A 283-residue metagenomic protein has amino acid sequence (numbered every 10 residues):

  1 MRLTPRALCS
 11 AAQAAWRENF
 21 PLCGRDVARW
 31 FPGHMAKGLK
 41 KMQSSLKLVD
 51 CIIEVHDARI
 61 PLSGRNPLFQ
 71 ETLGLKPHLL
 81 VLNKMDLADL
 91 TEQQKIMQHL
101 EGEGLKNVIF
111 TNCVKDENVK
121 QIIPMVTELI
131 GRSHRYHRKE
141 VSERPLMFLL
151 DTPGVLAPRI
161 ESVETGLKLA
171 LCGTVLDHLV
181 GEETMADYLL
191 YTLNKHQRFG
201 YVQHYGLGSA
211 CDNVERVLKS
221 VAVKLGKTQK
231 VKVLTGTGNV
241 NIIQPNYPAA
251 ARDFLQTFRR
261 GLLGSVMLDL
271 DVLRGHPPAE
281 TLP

Functional and structural regions predicted by a protein language model:
R2-I52, R59-L79, M85, T91 (+3 more regions): Helix-rich effector regions associated with P-loop NTPase G domains
P77-L79, M85-E140, P245: Canonical P-loop GTPase G-domain recognition
